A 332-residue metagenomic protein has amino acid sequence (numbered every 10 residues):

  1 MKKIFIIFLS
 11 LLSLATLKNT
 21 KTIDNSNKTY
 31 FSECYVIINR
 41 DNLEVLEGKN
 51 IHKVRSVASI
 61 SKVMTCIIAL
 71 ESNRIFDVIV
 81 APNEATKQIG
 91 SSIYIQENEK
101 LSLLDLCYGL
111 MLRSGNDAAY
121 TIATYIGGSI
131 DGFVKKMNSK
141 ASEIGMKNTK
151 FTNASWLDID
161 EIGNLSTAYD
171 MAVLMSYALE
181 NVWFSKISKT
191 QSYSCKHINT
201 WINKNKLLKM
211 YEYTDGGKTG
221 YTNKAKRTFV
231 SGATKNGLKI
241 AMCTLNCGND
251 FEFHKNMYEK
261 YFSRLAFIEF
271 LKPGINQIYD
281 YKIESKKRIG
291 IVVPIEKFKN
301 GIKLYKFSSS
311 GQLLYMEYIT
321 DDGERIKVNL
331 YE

Functional and structural regions predicted by a protein language model:
M1-K2: N-terminal hydrophobic targeting signals that begin at the initiator methionine
F5-L17: Hydrophobic h-region of N-terminal signal peptides that target proteins for export in Gram-negative bacteria
I6-I7, C66, M316: Short amphipathic alpha-helical "recognition" segments used for binding
L12-S13, S56, K303, G311: A general, composition-driven signal for non-globular sequence regions
L17-E180: Active-site-adjacent loops and short helices of periplasmic peptidoglycan-processing enzymes
I162-E332: Domain-terminus/edge residues, biased toward the C-terminal soluble/receptor-binding domains of extracytoplasmic
